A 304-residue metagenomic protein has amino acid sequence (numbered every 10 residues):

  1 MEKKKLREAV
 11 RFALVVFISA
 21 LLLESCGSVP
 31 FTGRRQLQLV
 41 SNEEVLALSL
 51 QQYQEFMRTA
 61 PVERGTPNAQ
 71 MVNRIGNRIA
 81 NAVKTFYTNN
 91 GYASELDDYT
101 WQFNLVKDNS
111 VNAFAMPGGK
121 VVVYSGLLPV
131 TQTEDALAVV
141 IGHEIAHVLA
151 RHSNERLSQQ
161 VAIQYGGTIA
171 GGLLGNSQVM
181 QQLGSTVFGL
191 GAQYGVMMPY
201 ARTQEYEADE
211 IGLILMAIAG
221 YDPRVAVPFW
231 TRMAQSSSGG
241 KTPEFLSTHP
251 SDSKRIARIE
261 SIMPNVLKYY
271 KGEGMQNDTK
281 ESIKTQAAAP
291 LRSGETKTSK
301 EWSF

Functional and structural regions predicted by a protein language model:
E2-F304: A Zn2+-metalloprotease active-site environment signal
